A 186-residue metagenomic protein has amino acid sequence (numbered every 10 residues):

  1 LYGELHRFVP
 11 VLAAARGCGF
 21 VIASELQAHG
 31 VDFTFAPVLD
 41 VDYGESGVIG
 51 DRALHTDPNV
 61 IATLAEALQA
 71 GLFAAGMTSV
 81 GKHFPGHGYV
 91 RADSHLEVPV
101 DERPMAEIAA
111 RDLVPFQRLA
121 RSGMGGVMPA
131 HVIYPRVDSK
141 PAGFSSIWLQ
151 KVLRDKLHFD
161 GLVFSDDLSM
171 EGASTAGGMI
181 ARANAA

Functional and structural regions predicted by a protein language model:
L1, D32-R52, T56, K82-P99 (+1 more regions): Active-site-proximal loop/short-helix segments that contain or immediately flank catalytic acid/base residue(s)
Y2-H6, Q27: Active-site gating/metal-coordination segments in enzymes
R7-S24, P58-T63, A106-A109: Glycine-rich anion/phosphate-binding loops
V9, L54-H55, A176: Conserved aromatic
G19-F35: Acidic-leg catalytic submotif of subtilisin-like serine proteases
V60-A186: Second-shell residues forming the walls of enzyme active-site clefts
